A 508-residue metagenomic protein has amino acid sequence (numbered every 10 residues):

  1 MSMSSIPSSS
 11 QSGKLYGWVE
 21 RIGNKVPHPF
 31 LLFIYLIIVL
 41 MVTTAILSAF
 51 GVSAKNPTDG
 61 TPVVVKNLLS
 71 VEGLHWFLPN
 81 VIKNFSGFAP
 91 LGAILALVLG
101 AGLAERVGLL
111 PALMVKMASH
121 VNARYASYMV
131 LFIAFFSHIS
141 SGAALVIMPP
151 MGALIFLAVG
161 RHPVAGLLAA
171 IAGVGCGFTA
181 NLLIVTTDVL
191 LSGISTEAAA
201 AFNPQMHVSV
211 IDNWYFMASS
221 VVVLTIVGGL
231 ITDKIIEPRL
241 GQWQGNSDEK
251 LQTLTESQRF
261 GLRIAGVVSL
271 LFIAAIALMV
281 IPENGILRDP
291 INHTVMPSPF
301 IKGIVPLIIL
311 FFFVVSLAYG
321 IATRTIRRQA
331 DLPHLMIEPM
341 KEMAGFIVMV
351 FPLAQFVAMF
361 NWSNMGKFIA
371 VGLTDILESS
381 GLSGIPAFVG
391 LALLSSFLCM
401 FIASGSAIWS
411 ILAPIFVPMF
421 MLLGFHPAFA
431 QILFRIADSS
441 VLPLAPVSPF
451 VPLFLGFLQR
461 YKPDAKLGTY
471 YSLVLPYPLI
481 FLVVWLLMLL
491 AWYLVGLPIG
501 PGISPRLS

Functional and structural regions predicted by a protein language model:
K14-L15, S53-G87, A201-S209, V280-F300 (+1 more regions): Interfacial loop/helix-cap signal at membrane boundaries in integral membrane proteins
E20, P149, A153-W243, K250-Q258 (+3 more regions): Membrane-core helix-loop-helix motifs of multi-pass transport proteins
V26-I34, I38, V64-P111, P297-G366: Core transmembrane alpha-helical segments of multi-pass membrane transporters/permeases
F33-S48, A96-G102, I133-S137, G173-G177 (+6 more regions): Hydrophobic core segments of alpha-helical transmembrane domains in multi-pass membrane transport and ion-translocation
I46-E72, T187-L190, N284-N292, S363-G372 (+1 more regions): Interfacial/capping segments of alpha-helical transmembrane domains
E72-G73, F85-L91, A118-M129, P163-A165 (+4 more regions): Membrane-interfacial loop-to-helix junctions in multi-pass transporters
I94-L95, N122-A153, A158, I347-F356 (+2 more regions): Hydrophobic alpha-helical transmembrane segments of multi-pass integral membrane proteins, predominantly secondary
V121, G366, S380-L507: C-terminal transmembrane helix pair
